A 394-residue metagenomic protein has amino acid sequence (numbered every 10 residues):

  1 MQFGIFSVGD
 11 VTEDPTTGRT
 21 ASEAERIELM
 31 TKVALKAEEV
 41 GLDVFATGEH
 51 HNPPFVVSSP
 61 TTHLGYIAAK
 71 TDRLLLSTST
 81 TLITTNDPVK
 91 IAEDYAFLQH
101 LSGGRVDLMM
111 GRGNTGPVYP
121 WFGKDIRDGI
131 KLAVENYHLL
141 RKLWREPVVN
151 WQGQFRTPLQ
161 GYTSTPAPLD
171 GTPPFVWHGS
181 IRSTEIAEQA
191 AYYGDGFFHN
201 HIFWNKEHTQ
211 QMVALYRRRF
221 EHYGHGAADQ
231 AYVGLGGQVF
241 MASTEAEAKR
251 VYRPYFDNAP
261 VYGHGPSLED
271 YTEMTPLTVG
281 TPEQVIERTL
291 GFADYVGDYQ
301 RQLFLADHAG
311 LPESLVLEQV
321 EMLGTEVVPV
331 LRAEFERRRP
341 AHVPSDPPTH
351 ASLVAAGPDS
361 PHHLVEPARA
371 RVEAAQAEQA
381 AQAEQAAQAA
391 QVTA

Functional and structural regions predicted by a protein language model:
M1-A21, T115-V118, T157-T172, H264-M274 (+1 more regions): N-terminal small/glycine-rich loop or linker at the start of catalytic domains across soluble metabolic enzymes
M1-L76, P173, H342-P344, E366-A381 (+2 more regions): N-terminal beta1-alpha1-beta2 module of alpha/beta enzyme domains
F3, A37, G41, E49 (+10 more regions): Conserved, mostly hydrophobic/aromatic
E13-E28, T81-V89, T172-R182, E273-E283: Active-site mouth loops of central-metabolism enzymes
T16, D87-D195, E207-Q210, A214 (+4 more regions): Internal, glycine-rich beta/alpha segment that forms the wall or movable "lid" of small-molecule/cofactor binding
V44-I67, L82, N114, H201-W204 (+1 more regions): Glycine-rich, proline-tolerant flexible connector loops at the mouths of alpha/beta enzymes
P54-T80, L132-N136, V320-R332: Alpha-helix-loop-beta-strand connector modules within alpha/beta enzyme cores
E185-A191, T209-R217, E221-V261: Aromatic-lined glycan-binding groove of carbohydrate-active enzymes
